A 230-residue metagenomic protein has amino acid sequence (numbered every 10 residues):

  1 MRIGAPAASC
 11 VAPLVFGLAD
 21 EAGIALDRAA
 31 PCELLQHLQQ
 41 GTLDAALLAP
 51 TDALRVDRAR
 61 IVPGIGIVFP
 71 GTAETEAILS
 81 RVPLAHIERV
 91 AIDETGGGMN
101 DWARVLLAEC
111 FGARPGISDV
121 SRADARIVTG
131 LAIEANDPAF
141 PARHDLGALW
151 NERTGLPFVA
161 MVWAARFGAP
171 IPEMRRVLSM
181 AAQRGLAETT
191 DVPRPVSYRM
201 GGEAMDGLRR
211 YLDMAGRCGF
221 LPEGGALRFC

Functional and structural regions predicted by a protein language model:
M1-C230: Domain-level signature for soluble enzymes in the chorismate/prephenate branch of the shikimate pathway
